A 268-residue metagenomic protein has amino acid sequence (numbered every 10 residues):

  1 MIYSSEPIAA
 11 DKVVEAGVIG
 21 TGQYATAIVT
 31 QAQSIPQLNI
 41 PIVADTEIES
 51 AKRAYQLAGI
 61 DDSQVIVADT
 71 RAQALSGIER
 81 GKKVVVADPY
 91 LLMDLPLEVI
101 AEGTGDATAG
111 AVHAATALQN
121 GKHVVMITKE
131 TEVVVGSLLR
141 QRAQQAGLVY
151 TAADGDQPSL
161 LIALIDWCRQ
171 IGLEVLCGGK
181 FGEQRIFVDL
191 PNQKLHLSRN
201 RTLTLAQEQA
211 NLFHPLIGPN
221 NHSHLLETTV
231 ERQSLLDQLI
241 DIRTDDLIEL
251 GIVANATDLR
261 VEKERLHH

Functional and structural regions predicted by a protein language model:
M1-T116: N-terminal glycine-/serine-/threonine-rich beta1-alpha1-beta2 phosphate-ribose binding loop of Rossmann-like
I19, Q23, T46-S50, A87 (+7 more regions): Conserved active-site and cofactor/substrate-binding residues in soluble primary-metabolism enzymes
P41-I42, I100-E102, V125-I127, Y150-A153 (+1 more regions): Short catalytic-loop micro-motif centered on adjacent basic/acidic residues
E47, D106, T131-E132, Q157 (+2 more regions): Conserved beta-strand edge residues that scaffold enzyme active sites
P96-L97, G121-H123: Glycine-enriched alpha-helix->loop->beta-strand junction motifs that scaffold or abut catalytic
A107-N120, T128-D156, L161-W167: Rossmann-fold NAD(P)-binding glycine/threonine-rich loop
S137, V149-H268: Core active-site phosphate/anionic-ligand binding loop and the adjoining beta-turn-alpha structural block in enzyme
